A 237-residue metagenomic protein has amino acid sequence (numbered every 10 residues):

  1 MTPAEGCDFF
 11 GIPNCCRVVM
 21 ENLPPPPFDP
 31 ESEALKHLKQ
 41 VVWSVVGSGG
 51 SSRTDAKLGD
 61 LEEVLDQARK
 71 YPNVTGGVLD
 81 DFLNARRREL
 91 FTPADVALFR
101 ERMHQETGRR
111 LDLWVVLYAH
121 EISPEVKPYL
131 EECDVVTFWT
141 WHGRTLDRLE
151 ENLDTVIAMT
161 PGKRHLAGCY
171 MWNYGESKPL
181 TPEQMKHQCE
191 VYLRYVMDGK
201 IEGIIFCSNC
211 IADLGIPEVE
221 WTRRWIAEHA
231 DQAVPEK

Functional and structural regions predicted by a protein language model:
M1-K237: Glycan-processing catalytic domains of CAZymes
